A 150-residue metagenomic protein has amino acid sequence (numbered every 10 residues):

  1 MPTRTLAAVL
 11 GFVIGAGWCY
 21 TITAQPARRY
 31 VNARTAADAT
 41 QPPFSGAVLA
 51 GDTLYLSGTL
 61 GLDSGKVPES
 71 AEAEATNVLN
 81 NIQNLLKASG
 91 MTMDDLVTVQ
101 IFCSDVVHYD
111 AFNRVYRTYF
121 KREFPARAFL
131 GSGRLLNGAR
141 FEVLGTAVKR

Functional and structural regions predicted by a protein language model:
P2-N80, N84-V97, F102-R150: N-terminal presequence-like segments and the immediate start of the first folded domain
